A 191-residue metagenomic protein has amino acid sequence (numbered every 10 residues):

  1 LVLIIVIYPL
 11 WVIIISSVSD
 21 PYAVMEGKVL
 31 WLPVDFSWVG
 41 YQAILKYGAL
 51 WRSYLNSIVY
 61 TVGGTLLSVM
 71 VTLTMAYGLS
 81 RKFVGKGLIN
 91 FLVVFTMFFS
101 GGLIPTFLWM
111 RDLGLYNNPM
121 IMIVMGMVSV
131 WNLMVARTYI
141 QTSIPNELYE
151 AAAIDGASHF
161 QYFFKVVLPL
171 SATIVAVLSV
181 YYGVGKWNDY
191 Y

Functional and structural regions predicted by a protein language model:
L1-Y191: A hydrophobic, multi-pass inner-membrane permease signature
